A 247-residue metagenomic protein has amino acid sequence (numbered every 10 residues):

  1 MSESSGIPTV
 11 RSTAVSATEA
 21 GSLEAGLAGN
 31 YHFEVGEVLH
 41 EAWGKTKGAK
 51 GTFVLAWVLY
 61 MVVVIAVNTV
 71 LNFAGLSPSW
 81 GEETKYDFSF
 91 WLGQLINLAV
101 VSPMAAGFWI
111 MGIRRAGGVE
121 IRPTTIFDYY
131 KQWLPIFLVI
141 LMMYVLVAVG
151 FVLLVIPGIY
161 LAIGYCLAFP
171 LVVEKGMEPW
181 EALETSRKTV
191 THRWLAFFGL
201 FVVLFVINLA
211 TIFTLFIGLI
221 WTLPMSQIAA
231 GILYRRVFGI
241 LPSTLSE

Functional and structural regions predicted by a protein language model:
M1-S2, T9, Y129, T185: Proteins with a high burden of low-complexity, intrinsically disordered sequence enriched in S/T/G/P/A and R, requiring
S2-G117, P135, I140, Y144: Short, small/hydrophobic-residue-rich motifs at membrane-helix boundaries and re-entrant hairpins of integral membrane
T13-N30, K85-E120, Y144-E184, N208-T244: Selective recognition of hydrophobic, aromatic-rich stretches within alpha-helical transmembrane segments of polytopic
H32-V63, E120-G150, L161-I212, P242 (+1 more regions): Interfacial aromatic "cap" segments that immediately flank transmembrane helices in multipass membrane proteins
N68-N72, W80, L134, V152-L153 (+3 more regions): Alpha-helix boundary/capping detector
